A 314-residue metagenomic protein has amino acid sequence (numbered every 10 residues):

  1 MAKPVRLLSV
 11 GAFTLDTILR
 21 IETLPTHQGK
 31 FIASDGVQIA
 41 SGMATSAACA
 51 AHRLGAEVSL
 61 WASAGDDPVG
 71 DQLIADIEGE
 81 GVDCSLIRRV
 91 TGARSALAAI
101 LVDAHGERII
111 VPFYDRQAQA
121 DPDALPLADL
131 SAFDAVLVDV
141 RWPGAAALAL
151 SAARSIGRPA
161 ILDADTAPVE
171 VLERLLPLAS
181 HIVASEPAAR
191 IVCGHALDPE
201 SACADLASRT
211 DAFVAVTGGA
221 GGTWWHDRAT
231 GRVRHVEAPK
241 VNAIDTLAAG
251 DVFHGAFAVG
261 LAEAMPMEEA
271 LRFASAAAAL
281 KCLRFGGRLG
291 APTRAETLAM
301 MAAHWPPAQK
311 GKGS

Functional and structural regions predicted by a protein language model:
M1-L7, V169, P199-S314: Conserved phosphate-binding/catalytic region of the ribokinase-like
M1-S63, P68-A75, G79, S314: Glycine-rich phosphate/adenosyl-contacting loop at the front of the ribokinase-like
H52, R154, A262: Gly/Ala-rich phosphate-binding loop of Rossmann-like dinucleotide-binding domains, activating on the conserved
D76-G92: A glycine-rich helix N-cap at a beta->alpha junction
R89-V90, I100-A135, V140: Conserved phosphate-binding/catalytic loop of the ribokinase/pfkB sugar-kinase fold
A135-S201, G221-G222: Conserved beta-alpha-beta core of the PfkB/ribokinase-like small-molecule kinase fold
